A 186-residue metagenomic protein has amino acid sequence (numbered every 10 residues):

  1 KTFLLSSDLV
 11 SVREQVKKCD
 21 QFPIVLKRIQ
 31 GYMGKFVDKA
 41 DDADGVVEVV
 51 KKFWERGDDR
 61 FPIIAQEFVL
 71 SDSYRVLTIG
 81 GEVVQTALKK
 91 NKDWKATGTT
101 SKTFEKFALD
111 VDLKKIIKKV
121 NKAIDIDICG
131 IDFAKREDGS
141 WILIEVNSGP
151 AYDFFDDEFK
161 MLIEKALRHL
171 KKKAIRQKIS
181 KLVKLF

Functional and structural regions predicted by a protein language model:
K1-F36: A conserved helix-loop-beta module that forms one wall/lid of the active-site cleft in ATP-utilizing catalytic domains
S6-V10, F68-S71, D127: Short beta->alpha connector loops
I24, I64, V84-Q85, C129 (+1 more regions): Protein kinase-like catalytic core scaffold
I29, F68-V69, L77, D132-A134 (+1 more regions): Anionic group-transfer/hydrolysis microenvironments
G31, L70, G81, R136-G139: Short strand-connecting beta-turns/loops that link adjacent beta-strands
K35-I124: Phosphate-binding site of ATP-dependent enzymes
Q66, Y74, I126-D138: A short glycine-rich, hydrophobically flanked beta-strand micro-motif that places a catalytic Asp/Glu for divalent metal
A108, K122, I126, K135-F186: C-terminal active-site "lid" helix and adjoining low-complexity regulatory extension at the edge of ATP-using catalytic
